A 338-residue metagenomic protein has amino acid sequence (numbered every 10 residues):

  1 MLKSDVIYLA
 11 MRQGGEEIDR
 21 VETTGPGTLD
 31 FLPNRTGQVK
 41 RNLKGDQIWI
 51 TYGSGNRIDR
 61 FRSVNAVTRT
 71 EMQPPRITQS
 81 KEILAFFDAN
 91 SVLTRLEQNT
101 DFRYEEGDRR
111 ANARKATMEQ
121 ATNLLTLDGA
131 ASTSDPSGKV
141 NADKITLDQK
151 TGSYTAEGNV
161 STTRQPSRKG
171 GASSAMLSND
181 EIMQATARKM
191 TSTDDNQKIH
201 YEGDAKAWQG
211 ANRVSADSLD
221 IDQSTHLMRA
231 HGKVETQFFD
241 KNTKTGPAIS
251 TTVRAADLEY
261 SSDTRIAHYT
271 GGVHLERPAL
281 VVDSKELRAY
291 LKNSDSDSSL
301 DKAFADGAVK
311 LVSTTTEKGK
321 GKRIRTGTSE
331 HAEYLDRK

Functional and structural regions predicted by a protein language model:
M1-K338: Mature-chain termini and adjacent capping regions
